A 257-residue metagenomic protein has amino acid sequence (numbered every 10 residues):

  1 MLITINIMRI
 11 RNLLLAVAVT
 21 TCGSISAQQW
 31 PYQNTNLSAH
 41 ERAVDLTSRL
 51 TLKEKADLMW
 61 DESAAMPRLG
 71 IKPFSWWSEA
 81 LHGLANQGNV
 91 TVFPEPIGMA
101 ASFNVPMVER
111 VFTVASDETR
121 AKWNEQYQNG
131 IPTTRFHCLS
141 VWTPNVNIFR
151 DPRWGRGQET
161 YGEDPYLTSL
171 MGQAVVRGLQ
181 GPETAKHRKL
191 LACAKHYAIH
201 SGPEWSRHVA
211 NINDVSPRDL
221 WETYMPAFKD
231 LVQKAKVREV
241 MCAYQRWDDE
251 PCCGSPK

Functional and structural regions predicted by a protein language model:
I3-L14: Bacterial N-terminal signal peptides that target proteins for export
I5, T21-C22, N36: N-terminal compositionally biased, intrinsically disordered segments and leader/signal-like regions
M8, S24-Q28: Extreme N-terminus of proteins, especially the signal/transit-peptide cleavage junction and the first residues
L14-C22: Bacterial N-terminal signal peptides
A27-K257: Glycoside hydrolase catalytic-domain context in secreted enzymes
